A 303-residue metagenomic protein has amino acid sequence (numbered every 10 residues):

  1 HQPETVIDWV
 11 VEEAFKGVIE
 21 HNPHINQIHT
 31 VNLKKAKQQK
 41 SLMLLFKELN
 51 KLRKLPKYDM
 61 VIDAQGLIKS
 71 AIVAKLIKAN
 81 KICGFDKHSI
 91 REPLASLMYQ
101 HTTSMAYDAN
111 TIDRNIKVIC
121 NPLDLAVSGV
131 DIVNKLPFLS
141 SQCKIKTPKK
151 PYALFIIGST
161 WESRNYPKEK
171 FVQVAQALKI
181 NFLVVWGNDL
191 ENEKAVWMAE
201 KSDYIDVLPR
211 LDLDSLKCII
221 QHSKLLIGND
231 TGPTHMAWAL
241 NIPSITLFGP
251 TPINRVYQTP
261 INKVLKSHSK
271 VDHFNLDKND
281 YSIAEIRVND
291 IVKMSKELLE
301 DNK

Functional and structural regions predicted by a protein language model:
H1-K303: Catalytic machinery of carbohydrate-active enzymes, primarily nucleotide-sugar-dependent glycosyltransferases
